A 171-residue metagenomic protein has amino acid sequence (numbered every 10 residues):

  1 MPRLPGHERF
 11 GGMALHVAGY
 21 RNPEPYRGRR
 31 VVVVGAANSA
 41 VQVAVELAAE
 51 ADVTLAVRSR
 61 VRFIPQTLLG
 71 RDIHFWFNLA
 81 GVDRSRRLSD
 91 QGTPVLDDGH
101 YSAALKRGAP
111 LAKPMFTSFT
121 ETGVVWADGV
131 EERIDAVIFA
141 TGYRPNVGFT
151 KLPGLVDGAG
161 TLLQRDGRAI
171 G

Functional and structural regions predicted by a protein language model:
M1-G171: Flavin (primarily FAD) cofactor-binding/catalytic cores of flavoenzymes
